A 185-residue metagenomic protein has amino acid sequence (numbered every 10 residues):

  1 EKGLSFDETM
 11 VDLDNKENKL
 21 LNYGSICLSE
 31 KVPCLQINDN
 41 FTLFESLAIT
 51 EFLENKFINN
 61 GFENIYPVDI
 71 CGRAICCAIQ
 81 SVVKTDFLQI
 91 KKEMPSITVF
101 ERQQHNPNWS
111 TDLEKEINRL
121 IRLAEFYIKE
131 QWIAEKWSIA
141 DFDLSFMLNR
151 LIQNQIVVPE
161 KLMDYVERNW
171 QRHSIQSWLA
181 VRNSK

Functional and structural regions predicted by a protein language model:
E1-P107: GST-like domain detector, emphasizing the conserved glutathione-binding G-site in the N-terminal thioredoxin-like
D7, P159, S177-W178: A local structural micro-motif
V83-Q171: GST-like fold's C-terminal all-alpha helical module
V181-R182: Exported/periplasmic ABC-transporter solute-binding proteins
K185: Conserved histidine-centered catalytic loops in small-molecule metabolism enzymes
